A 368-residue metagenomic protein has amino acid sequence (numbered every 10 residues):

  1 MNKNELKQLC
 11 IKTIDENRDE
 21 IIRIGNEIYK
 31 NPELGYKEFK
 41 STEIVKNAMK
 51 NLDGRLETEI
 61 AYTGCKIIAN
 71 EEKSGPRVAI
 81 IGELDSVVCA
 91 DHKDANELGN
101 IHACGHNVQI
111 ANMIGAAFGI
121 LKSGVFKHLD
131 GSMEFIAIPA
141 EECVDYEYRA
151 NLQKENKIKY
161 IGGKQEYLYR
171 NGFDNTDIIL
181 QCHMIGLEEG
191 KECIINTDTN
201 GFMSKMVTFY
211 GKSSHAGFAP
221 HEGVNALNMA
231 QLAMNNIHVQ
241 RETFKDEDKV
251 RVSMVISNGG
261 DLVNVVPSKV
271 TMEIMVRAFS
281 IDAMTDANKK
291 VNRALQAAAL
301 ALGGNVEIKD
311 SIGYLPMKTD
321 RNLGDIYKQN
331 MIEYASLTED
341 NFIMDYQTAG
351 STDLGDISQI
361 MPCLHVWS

Functional and structural regions predicted by a protein language model:
N2-A103, N107-E134: Acidic/His- and Gly-rich active-site-bordering loop/insert found across diverse amide/peptide-bond hydrolases
E16-D19, Y36, K40, I44 (+14 more regions): Conserved active-site and cofactor/substrate-binding residues in soluble primary-metabolism enzymes
C65, C89-H102, N107, I120-S253 (+1 more regions): Histidine/acidic-residue-rich, glycine-tolerant segments that coordinate divalent metal ions
A79-I81, K205-Y210, L364-S368: Non-cysteine beta-strand/loop elements that form the S-adenosyl-L-methionine
N228-S368: Metal-dependent amide/peptide-bond hydrolase catalytic core, centered on the "pita-bread" metallohydrolase fold
